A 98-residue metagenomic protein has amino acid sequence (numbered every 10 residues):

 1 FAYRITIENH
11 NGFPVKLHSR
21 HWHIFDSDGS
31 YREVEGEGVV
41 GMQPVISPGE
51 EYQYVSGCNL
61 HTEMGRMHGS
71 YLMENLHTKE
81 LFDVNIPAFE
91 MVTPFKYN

Functional and structural regions predicted by a protein language model:
F1-Y3, H68: Short, solvent-exposed loop/turn segments enriched in Ser/Thr/Gly
T6, H21-H23, S70-L72: Residue-level detector of beta-strand face positions
I7-N11: Asparagine-centered strand-capping/turn motif at beta-strand->loop junctions
G12, G29-Y31, G49, T78-K79: Detector for glycine-centered tight turns/loop "hinges" at secondary-structure junctions
F13-R32: Short acidic, flexible loop segments centered on an aromatic residue
D26-G29, G41-E51, M91-N98: Short, surface-exposed linear segments at secondary-structure transitions and domain or protein termini
R32-M64: Intrinsically disordered, low-complexity Pro/Gly/Ser/Thr-rich segments with frequent PxxP/GP/PP motifs and embedded
N59-N98: Terminal connector regions
